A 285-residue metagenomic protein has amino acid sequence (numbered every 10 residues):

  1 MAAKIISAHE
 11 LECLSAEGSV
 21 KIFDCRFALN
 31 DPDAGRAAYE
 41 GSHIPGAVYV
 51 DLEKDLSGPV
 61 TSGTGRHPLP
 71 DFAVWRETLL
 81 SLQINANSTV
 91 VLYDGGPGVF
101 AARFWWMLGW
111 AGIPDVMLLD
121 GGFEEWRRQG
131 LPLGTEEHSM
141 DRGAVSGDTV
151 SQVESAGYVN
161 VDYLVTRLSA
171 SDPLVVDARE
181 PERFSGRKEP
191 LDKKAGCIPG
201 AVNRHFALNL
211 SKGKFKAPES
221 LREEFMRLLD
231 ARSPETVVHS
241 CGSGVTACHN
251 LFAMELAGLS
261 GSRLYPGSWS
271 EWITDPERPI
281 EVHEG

Functional and structural regions predicted by a protein language model:
M1-G285: Cytosolic catalytic domains that perform sulfur/thiol-centered chemistry
